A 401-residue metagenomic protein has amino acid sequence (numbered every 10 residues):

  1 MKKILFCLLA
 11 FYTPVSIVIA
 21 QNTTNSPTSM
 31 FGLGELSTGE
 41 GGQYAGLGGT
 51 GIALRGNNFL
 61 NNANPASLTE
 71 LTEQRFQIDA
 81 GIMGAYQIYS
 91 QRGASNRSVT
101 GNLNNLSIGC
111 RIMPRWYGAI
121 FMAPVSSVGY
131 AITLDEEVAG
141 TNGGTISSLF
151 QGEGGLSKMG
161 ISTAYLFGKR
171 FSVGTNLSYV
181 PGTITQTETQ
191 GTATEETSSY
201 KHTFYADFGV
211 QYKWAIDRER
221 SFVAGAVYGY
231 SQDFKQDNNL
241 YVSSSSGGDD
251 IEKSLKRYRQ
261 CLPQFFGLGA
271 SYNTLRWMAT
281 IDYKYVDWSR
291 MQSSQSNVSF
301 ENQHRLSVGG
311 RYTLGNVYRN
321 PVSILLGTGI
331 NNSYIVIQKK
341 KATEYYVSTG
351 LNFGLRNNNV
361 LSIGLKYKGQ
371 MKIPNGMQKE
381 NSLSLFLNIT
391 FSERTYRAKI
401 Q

Functional and structural regions predicted by a protein language model:
I4-T13: Sec-dependent N-terminal signal peptides
V15-A20: Sec/Tat signal peptide C-region and signal peptidase I cleavage site
Q21-Q401: Subset of outer-membrane beta-barrel
